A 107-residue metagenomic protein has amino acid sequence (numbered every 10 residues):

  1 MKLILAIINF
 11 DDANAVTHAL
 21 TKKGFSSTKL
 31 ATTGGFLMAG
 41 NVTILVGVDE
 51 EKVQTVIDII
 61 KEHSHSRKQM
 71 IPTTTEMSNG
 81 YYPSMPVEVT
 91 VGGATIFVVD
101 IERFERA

Functional and structural regions predicted by a protein language model:
M1-A107: Positively charged, small/polar-rich N-terminal and surface patches that mediate targeting and assembly and bind
